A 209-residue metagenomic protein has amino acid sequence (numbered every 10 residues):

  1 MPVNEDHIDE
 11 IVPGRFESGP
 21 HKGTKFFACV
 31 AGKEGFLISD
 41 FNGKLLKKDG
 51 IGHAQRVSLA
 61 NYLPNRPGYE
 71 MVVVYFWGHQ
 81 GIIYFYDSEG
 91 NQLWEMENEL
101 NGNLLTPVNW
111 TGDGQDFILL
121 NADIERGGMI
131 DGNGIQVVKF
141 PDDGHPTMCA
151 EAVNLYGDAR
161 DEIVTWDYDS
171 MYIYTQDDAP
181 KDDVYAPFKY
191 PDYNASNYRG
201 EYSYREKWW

Functional and structural regions predicted by a protein language model:
P2-P13, D49-A60, E97-P107, P141-E151 (+1 more regions): Repeat-based blade/solenoid architectures
V3-H7, H21, C29-K33, F76-Q80 (+1 more regions): Short, solvent-exposed loop/turn segments at conserved positions within beta-propeller repeat blades
R15-F26, N61-V72, T106-A122, Q136 (+1 more regions): Acidic, glycine-anchored loop motifs typical of Ca2+
F16, G90, G134, D177-K181: Short loop/turn segments immediately following beta-strands, especially the blade-tip and inter-blade linker loops
P20, A31-E34, S39-K44, H53 (+2 more regions): Repeat-solenoid scaffold signature
K33-I38, G78-F85, I124-D131, D169-Q176 (+1 more regions): Structural motif
D40-N42, S88-E89, G132-N133: Short loop/turn segments that connect beta-strands within beta-propeller blades
N154-W209: Blade-level signature of beta-propeller repeat domains, shared across WD40, Kelch, NHL, RCC1 and BNR/Asp-box propellers
